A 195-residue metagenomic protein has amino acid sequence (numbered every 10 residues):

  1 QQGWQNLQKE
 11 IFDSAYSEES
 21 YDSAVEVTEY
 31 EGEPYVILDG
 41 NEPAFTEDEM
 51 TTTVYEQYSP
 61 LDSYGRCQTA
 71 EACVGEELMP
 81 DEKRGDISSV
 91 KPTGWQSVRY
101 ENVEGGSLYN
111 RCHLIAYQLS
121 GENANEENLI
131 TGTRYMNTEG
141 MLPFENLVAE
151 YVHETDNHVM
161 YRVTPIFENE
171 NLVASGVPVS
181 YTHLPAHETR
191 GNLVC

Functional and structural regions predicted by a protein language model:
Q2-F45: N-terminal, intrinsically disordered, polar/charged segments of Gram-positive cell-envelope systems that serve as
M50-N125: Betabetaalpha-Me/HNH-type nuclease active-site subdomain
L119-T138: Short beta-strand-alpha-helix junction that forms the catalytic/metal-binding core of metal-dependent nuclease domains
M141: Sequence context surrounding c-type heme c attachment/ligation sites in exported
T155-Y181: A motif-centric signal for short, conserved binding hotspots located in accessible loops or intrinsically disordered
T182-T189: Conserved small/polar residues in nucleotide/adenosyl-binding loops
L193-C195: Hydrophobic alpha-helical segments, chiefly the membrane-spanning helices and signal/signal-anchor peptides
